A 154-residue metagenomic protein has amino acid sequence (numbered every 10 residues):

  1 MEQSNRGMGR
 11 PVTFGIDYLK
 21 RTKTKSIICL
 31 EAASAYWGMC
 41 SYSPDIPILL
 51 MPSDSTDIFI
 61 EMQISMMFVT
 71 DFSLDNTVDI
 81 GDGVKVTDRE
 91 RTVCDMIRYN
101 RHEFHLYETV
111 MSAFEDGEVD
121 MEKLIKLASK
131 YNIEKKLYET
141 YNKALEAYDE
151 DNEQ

Functional and structural regions predicted by a protein language model:
M1-D79: Short gly/ser-rich loop at a beta-strand->alpha-helix junction or flexible surface loop bordering the NTP-binding
T70-Q154: Hydrophobic alpha-helical interaction segments
